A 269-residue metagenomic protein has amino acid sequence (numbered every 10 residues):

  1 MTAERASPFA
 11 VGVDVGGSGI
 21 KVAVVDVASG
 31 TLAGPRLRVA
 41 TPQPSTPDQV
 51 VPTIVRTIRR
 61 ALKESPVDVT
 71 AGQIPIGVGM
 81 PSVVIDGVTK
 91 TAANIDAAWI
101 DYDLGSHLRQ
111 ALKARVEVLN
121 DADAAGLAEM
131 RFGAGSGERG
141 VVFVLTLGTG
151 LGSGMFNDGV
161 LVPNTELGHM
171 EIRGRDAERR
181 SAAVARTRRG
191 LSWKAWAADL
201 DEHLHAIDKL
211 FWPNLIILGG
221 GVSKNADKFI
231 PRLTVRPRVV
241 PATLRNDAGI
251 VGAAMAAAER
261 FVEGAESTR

Functional and structural regions predicted by a protein language model:
M1-P75, V84-V88, L108-A114, A128-F143 (+1 more regions): ATP-binding/phosphotransfer module of carbohydrate and carboxylate kinases, centering on a glycine-rich
M80: Glycine-rich nucleotide/cofactor/substrate-binding loop typically near the N-terminus or early in the first domain
T89-D101: A charged helix-plus-loop insertion that forms the helical arch/lid used to bind and gate nucleic-acid substrates
D101-Y102, D201: Structural motif corresponding to alpha-helix initiation and N-cap regions
V116-D121: General beta-strand structural signal in soluble alpha/beta enzymes
A122-G126: Active-site-adjacent loop/helix segments that line or gate small-molecule/cofactor pockets in enzymes
L151: Basic- and aromatic-lined ligand-binding clefts that recognize polyanionic substrates
